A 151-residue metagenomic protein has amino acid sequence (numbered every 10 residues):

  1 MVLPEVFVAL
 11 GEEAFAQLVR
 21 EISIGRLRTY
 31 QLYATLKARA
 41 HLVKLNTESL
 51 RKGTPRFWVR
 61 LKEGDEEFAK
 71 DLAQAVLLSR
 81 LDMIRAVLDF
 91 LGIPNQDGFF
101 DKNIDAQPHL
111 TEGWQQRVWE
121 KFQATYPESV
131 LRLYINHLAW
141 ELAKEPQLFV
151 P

Functional and structural regions predicted by a protein language model:
M1-Q31: Short terminal alpha-helical segments
M1-V8, L133, A139-P151: Hydrophobic membrane-targeting and insertion signals
I22-L142: Acidic, low-complexity, intrinsically disordered interaction modules
